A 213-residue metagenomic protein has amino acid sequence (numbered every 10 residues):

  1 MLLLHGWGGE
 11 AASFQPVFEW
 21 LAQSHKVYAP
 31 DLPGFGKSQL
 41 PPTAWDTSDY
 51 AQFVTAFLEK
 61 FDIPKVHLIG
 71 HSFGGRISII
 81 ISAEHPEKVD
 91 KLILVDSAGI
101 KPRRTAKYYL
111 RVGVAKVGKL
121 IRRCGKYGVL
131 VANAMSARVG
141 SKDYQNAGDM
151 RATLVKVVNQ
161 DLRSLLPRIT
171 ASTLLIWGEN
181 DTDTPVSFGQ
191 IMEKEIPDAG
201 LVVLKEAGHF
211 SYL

Functional and structural regions predicted by a protein language model:
M1-K37: Conserved HGGG/HGGXW glycine-rich cap/lid loop of the alpha/beta-hydrolase fold
H5-W7, V66, G70-G75, G178: Conserved alpha/beta-hydrolase "nucleophile elbow" surrounding the catalytic nucleophile
K26-I69: Active-site loop/oxyanion-hole signature of alpha/beta-hydrolase fold enzymes
T43, R76-E84, K88-R123: Flexible "cap/lid" loop of the alpha/beta hydrolase fold
R104-Y108, V117-A171: Conserved alpha/beta-hydrolase catalytic His-Asp/Glu region
R168-I169, L175-W177, D181: Short beta-strand/loop motif that positions the catalytic acidic residue of the alpha/beta-hydrolase fold
T182-F188: Conserved alpha/beta-hydrolase "acid-adjacent" motif
A207-L213: Catalytic histidine-centered segment of alpha/beta-hydrolase-like enzymes
